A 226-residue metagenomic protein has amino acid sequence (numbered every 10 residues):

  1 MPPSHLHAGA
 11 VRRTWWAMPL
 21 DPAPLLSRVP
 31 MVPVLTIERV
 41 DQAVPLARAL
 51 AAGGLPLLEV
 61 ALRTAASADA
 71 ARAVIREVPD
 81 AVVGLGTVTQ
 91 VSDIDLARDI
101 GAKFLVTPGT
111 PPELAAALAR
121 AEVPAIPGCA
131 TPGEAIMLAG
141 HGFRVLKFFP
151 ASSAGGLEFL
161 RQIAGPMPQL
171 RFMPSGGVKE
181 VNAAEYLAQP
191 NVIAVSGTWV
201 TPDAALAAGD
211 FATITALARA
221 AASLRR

Functional and structural regions predicted by a protein language model:
L6, V11-K103, R120, E180-V181 (+2 more regions): Conserved N-terminal beta1-alpha1 strand-loop-helix module at the mouth
M31-L35, L58-V60, V83-G86, L105-V106 (+4 more regions): Hydrophobic faces of well-ordered beta-strands that scaffold small-molecule active sites in alpha/beta enzyme cores
T36-V40, T64, L85-V91, T107-P111 (+3 more regions): Glycine-rich beta-to-alpha transition loops that act as phosphate-gripper elements at the mouths of alpha/beta enzyme
G54-P56, E77-D80, D99-L105, R120-I126 (+3 more regions): Glycine-enriched alpha-helix->loop->beta-strand junction motifs that scaffold or abut catalytic
L55-V60, R98-K103, A121, T131 (+3 more regions): Glycine/Thr-rich beta-alpha phosphate-binding loop at enzyme active sites
Q90-I136: Helix-adjacent hinge/juxtasegments
P108-L114, K147-G156, N191-T213: Glycine-rich phosphate-binding active-site loops on the catalytic face of alpha/beta enzymes
